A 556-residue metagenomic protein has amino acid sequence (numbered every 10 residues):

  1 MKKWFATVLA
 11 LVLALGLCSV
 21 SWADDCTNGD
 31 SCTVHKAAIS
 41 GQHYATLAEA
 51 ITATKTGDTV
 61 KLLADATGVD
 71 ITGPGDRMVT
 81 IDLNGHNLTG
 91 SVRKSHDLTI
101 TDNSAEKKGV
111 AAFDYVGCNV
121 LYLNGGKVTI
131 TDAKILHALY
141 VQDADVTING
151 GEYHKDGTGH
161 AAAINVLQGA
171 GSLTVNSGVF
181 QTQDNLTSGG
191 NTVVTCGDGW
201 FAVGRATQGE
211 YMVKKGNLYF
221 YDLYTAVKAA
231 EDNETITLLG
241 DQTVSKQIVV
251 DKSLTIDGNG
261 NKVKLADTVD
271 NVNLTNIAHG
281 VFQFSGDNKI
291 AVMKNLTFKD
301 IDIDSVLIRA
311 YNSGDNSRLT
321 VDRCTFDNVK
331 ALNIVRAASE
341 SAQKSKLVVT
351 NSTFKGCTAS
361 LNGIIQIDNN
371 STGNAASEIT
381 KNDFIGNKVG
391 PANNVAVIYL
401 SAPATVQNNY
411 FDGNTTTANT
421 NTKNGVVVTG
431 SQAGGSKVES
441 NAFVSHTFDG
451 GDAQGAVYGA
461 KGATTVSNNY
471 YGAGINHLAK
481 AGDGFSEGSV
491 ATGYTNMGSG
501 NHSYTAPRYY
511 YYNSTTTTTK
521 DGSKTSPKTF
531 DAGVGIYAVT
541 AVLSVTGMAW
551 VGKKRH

Functional and structural regions predicted by a protein language model:
M1-A23, R555-H556: Sec-dependent, cleavable N-terminal signal peptides
L15-T27, T525-A532: Sec-dependent signal peptide cleavage junction
S31-L63, G209-L239: Acidic Gly/Asp/Thr-rich repetitive segments characteristic of extracellular carbohydrate-active and adhesion proteins
T59-G90, T235-K264: N-terminal extracellular ligand-recognition/capping segment immediately after the signal peptide
T67-G68, T89-S91, A112-Y122, I135-Y140 (+12 more regions): Extracellular beta-strand/beta-solenoid scaffold signature
G498-T529: C-terminal low-complexity, Ser/Thr- and acidic/Pro-rich disordered "stalk" regions positioned immediately N-terminal
V534-K554: A cross-kingdom C-terminal cell-surface attachment/processing module
